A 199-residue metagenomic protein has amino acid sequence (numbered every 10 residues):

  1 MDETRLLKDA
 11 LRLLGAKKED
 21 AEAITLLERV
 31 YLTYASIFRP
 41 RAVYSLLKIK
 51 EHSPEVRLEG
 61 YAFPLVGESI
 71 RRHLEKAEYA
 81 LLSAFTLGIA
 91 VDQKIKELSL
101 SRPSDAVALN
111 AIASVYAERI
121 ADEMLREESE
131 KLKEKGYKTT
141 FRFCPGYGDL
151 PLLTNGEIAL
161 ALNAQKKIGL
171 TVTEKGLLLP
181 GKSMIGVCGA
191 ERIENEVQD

Functional and structural regions predicted by a protein language model:
M1-L109: Active-site helix-to-loop segments that bind/position phosphate- or nucleotide-bearing substrates and donors across
L32-R39, S129, K133, N163: Generic secondary-structure signature for well-ordered alpha-helical cores
R71-H73, K133, L177: Homeobox/homeodomain signature
L87, K135-D199: Short terminal or interdomain "cap/linker" segment that borders an active site or interface and mediates
Q93, V115-E118, A164, I193: A generic structural micro-environment signature that highlights single residues at secondary-structure boundaries
R102-A161: Internal, well-folded beta-alpha domain core
